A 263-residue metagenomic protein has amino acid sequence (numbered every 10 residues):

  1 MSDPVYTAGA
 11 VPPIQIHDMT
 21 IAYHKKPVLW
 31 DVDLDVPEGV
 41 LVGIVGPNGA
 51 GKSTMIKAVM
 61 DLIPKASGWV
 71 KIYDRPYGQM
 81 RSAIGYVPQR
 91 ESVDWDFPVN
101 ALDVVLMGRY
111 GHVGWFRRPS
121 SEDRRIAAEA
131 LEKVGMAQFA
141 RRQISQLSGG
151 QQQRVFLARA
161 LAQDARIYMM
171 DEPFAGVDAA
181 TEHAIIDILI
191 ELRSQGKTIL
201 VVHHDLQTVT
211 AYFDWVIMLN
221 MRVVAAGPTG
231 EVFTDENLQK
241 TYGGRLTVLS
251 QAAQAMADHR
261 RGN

Functional and structural regions predicted by a protein language model:
V45-P47: The feature captures the beta-strand-to-loop junction immediately N-terminal to the Walker
G68-M80: Conserved ABC transporter NBD signature motif
L106, S121-F139: Conserved ABC ATPase "signature" region
Q143-L147, Q151: Conserved ABC ATPase signature
Y168-D171: Catalytic Walker B motif of ABC-type/P-loop ATPase nucleotide-binding domains
H203-H204: H-loop/switch region of ABC-family ATPase nucleotide-binding domains
T234-E236, K240-N263: ABC ATPase nucleotide-binding domains
